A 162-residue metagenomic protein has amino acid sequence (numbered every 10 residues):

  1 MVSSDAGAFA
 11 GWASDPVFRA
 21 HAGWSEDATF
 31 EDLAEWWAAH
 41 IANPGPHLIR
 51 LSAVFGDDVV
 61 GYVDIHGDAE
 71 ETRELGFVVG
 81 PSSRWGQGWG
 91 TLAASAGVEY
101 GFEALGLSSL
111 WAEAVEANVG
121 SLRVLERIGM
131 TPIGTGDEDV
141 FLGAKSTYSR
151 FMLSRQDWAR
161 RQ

Functional and structural regions predicted by a protein language model:
M1-P16, A53-Q162: Acyl-donor (CoA/ACP) binding surface of acyl/acetyltransferases
V17-A38: Conserved GNAT-fold acetyl-CoA-binding loop/helix
A20-E26, P46-A53: A short, aromatic/hydrophobic, helix- or strand-capping loop or linear motif that either lines the entrance/gate
A38-S52, G61: A short helix-loop-beta-strand connector motif used in the catalytic cores of GNAT acetyltransferases and, in some
